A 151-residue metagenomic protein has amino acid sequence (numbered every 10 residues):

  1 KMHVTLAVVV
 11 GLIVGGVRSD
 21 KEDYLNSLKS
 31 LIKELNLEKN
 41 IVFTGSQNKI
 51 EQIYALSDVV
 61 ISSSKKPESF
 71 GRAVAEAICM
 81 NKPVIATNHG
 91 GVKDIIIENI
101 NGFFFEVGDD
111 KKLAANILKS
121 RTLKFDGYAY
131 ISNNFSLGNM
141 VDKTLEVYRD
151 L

Functional and structural regions predicted by a protein language model:
V8-N26: Glycosyltransferase donor-sugar binding loop
D20-L25, E38-Q47, I53, F104: Active-site donor-binding acidic/aromatic loop of nucleotide-activated sugar and phosphosugar transferases involved
E51, S69, V74-C79, K93-D94 (+1 more regions): Short alpha-helical segment that forms part of, or immediately flanks, the ligand-binding pocket in carbohydrate-active
S57: An anion/phosphate-binding loop that grips the pyrophosphate of nucleotide cofactors and donors
V60-I61: A short hydrophobic beta-strand element within the catalytic core of glycosyltransferases that build diverse glycans
P83-A86: Short hydrophobic beta-strand element within catalytic cores of glycosyltransferases and related nucleotide-activated
E98-N99, F103-D109, I117-R121: Conserved acidic donor-binding segment of nucleotide-sugar-dependent glycosyltransferases
K119-L137, D142-E146: A short, well-ordered alpha-helix in the C-terminal region of glycosyltransferases
